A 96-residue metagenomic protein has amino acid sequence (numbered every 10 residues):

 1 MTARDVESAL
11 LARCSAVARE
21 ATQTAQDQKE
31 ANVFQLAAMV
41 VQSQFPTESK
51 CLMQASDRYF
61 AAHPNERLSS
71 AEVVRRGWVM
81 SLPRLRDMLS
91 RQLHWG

Functional and structural regions predicted by a protein language model:
M1-Q35: Short terminal alpha-helical segments
A3, A12, A16-A18, E48 (+3 more regions): Intrinsic low-complexity, intrinsically disordered segments enriched in polar/basic residues
R4, A25, N32, M39-V41 (+2 more regions): Intrinsic low-complexity/disordered segments
E7, A18, V41-Q42, M80: N-terminal non-cleavable signal-anchor helices
L10, F34-A38, S49-M53, L82: Generic L/I/V-rich hydrophobic alpha-helical segments across diverse proteins
R19-Q28, V40-K50, H63-A71: Charged, low-complexity interaction regions
D27, A31, A37, A55-S56 (+1 more regions): Small side chains
Q54-G96: Amphipathic alpha-helical binding modules
